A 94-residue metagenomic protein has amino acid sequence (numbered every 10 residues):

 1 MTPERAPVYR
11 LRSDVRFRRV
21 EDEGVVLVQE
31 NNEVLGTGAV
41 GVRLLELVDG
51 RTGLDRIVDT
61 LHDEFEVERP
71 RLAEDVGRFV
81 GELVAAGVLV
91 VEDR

Functional and structural regions predicted by a protein language model:
M1-Q29: Long, low-complexity, charged/polar intrinsically disordered regions in eukaryotic proteins
E30-R94: Long, charge-rich, low-complexity alpha-helical segments
